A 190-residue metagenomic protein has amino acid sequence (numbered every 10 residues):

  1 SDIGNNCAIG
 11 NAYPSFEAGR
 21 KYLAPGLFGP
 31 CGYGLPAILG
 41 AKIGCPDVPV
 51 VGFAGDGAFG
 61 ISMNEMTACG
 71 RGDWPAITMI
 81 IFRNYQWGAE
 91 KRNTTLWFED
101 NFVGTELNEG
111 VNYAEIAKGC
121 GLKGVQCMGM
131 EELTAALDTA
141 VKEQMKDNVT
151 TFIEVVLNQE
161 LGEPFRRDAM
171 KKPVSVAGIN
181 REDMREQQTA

Functional and structural regions predicted by a protein language model:
S1-N5: Active-site pocket-lining segments that scaffold enzyme catalytic pockets across diverse folds
A8-A190: Thiamine diphosphate
